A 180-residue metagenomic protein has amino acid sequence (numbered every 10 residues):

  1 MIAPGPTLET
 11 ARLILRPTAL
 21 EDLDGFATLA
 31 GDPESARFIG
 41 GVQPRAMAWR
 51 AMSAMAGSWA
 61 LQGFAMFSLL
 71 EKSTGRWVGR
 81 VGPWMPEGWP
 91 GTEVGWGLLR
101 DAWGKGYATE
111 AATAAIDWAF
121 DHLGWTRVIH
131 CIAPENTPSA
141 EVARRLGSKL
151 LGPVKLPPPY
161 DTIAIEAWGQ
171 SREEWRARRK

Functional and structural regions predicted by a protein language model:
M1-F38, S53, M66-K180: Acyl-donor (CoA/ACP) binding surface of acyl/acetyltransferases
P44-G63: Active-site rim helix/loop that mediates acceptor-substrate recognition in acyltransferases
